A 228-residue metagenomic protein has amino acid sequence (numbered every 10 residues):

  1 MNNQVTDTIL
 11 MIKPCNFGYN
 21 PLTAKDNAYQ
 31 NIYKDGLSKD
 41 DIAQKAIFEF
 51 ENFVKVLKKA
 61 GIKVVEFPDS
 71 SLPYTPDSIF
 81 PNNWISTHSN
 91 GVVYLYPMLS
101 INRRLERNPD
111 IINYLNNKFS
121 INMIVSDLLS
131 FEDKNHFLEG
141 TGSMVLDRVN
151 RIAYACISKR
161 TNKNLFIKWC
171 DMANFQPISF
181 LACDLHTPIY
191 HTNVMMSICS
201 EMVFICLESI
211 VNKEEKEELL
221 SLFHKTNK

Functional and structural regions predicted by a protein language model:
M1-K228: The feature marks the mature, well-folded catalytic cores of soluble enzymes
